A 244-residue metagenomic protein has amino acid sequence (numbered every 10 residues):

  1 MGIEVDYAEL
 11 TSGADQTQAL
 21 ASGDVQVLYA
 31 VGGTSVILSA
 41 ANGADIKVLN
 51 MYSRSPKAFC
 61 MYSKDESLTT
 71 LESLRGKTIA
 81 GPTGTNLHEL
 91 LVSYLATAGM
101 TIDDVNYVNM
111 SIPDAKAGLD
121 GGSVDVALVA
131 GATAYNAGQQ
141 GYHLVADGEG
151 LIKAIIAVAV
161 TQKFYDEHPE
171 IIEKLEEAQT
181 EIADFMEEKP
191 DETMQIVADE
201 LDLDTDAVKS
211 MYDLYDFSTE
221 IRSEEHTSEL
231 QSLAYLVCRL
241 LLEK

Functional and structural regions predicted by a protein language model:
M1-T101, Y107-N109, D125-G131, H143-I152: Short, glycine-/small- and polar/acidic-enriched structural segments that line small-molecule recognition paths
T11-A14, G81, T85-N86, P113 (+3 more regions): Soluble non-cytosolic domains of exported or imported proteins
Q18, S22, I37, E72 (+9 more regions): Solvent-exposed, polar/charged alpha-helical surfaces in well-ordered, non-transmembrane soluble domains, broadly
G32-G33, G131-A132, Q162, P190 (+1 more regions): Short secondary-structure boundary segments
S35, K57, T70, L87 (+6 more regions): Short phosphate-engaging motifs
F59-L68, I155-I171: A bilobed periplasmic-binding-protein/Venus flytrap-type ligand-binding module shared by bacterial periplasmic
E167-E224, S228: Secondary-structure end/capping motifs
E229-K244: Positively charged, low-complexity/disordered segments
